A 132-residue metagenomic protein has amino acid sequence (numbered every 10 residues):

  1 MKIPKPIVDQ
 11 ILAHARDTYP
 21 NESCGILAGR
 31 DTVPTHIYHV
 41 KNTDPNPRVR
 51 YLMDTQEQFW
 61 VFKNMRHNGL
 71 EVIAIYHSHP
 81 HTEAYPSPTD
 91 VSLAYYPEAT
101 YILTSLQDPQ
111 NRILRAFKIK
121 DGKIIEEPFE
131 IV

Functional and structural regions predicted by a protein language model:
M1-V72, H81-V132: Conserved beta-strand-loop surface patch within small alpha/beta domains used for substrate/adaptor or ligand engagement
I75: Conserved, mostly hydrophobic/aromatic
S78: Metallo-beta-lactamase
